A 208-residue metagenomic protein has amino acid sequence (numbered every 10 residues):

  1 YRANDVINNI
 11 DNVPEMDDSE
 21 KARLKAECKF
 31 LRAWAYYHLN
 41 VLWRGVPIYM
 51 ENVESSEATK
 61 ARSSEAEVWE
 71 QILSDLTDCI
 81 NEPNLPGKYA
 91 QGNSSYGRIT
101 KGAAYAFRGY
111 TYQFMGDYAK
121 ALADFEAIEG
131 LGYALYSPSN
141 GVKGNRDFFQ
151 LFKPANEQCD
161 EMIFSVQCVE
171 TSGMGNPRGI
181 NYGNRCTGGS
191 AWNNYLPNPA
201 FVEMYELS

Functional and structural regions predicted by a protein language model:
Y1-W43, T59, S63-E70, L76-A90: Conserved, well-structured interaction surfaces
Y36-H38, G45, S94-G102: Aromatic-lined, polymer-binding surfaces characteristic of secreted/periplasmic polysaccharide-degrading enzymes
N40-P47, F114-D117: Short coil/turn linking the two alpha-helices of tandem helical-hairpin repeats
W43, S55, G130: Residue-level signal for pocket-adjacent positions within structured domains
V46-E51, P138-G141: Short, charged hinge/linker segments at domain and secondary-structure junctions
M50-E57, G92-N93: Short linear capping/connector segments at secondary-structure termini
T77-D78, P83, R98-S208: An aromatic- and glycine-enriched ligand-binding surface/loop that stacks and positions planar moieties
